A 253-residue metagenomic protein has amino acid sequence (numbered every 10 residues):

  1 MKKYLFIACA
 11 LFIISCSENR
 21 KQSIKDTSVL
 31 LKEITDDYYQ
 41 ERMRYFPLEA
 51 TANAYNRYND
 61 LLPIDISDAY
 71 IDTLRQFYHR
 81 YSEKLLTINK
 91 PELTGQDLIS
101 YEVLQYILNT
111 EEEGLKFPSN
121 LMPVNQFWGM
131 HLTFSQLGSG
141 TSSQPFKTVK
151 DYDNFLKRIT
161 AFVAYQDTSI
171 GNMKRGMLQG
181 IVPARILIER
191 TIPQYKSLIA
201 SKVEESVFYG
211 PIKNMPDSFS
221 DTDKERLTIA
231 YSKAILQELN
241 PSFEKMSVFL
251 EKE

Functional and structural regions predicted by a protein language model:
Y4-I13: Sec-dependent N-terminal signal peptides
C16-E253: N-terminal maturation segment of proteins
